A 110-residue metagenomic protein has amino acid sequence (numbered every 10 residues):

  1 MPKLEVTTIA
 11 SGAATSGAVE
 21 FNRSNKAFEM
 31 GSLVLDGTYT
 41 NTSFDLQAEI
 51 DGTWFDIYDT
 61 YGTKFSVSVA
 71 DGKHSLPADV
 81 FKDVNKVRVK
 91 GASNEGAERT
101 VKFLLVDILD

Functional and structural regions predicted by a protein language model:
M1-K26: Solvent-exposed, flexible loop/coil segments flanking beta-strands in beta-rich domains
L4-I9, L33, F44-L46, V87-V89 (+1 more regions): Hydrophobic beta-strand residues in large extracellular and virion-surface proteins
V6-G12, D56-S68: Solvent-exposed serine/threonine-rich low-complexity stretches and specific carbohydrate-binding patches
T7, D36-T38, D79: Low-complexity, intrinsically disordered/propeptide-like segments
G17-E29, Y61-D110: Beta-sandwich interaction modules
L35-F44, S93-R99: Extended, low-complexity, turn-rich repeat/linker tracts enriched in Gly/Pro/Ser/Thr and Asp/Glu that occur
T40-D56, F103-L104: Short, surface-exposed beta-strand/strand-loop-strand elements in extracellular ectodomains
